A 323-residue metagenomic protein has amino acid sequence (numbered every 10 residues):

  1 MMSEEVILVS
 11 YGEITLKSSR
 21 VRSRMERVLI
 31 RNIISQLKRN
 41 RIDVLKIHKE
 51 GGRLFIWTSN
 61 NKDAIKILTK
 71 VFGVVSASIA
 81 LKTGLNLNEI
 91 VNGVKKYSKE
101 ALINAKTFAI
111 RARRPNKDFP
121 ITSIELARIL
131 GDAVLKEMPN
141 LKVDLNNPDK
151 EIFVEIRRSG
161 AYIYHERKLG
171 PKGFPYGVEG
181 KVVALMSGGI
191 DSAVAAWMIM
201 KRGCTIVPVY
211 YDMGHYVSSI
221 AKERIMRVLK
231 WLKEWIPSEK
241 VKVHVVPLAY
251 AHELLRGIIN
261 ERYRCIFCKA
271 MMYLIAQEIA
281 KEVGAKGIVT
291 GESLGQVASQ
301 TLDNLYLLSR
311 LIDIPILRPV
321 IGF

Functional and structural regions predicted by a protein language model:
M1-V183, A193-V241, R310: RNA-binding accessory domains that recognize and position tRNA/RNA substrates
D132-V134, N140, R167-E179, L248-F323: Active-site adenylate/phosphate-handling loop in enzymes that bind or generate adenylated species
I152, V207-V209, H244-V246, V289 (+1 more regions): Hydrophobic/aromatic beta-strand patches that form the interior of the parallel beta-sheet core in alpha/beta enzyme
G189: Conserved G/P- and acidic residue-centered "switch" motifs that form tight phosphate/ATP-binding loops in soluble
K233-R256: S-adenosyl-L-methionine
